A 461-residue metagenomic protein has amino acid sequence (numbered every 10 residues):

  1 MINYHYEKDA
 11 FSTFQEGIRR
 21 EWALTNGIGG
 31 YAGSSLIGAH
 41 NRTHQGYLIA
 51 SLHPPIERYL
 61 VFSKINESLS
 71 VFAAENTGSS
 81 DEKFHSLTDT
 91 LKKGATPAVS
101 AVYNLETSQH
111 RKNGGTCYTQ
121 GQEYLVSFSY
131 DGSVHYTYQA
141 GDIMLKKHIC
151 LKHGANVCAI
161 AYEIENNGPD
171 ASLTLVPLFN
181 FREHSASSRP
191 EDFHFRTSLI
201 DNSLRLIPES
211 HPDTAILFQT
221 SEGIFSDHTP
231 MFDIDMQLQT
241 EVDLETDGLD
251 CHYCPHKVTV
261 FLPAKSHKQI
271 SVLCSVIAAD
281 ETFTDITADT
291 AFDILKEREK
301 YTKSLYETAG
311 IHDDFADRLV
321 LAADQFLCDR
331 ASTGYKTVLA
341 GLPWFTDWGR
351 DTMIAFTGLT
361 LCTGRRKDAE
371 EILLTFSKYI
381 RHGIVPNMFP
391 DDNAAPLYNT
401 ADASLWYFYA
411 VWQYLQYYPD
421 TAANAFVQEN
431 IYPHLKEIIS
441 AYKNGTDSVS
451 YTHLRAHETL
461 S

Functional and structural regions predicted by a protein language model:
M1-T308, R350, L361, R365 (+3 more regions): Terminal accessory carbohydrate-recognition/targeting modules of carbohydrate-active enzymes
Y124, G132-V134, L145-K147, C158 (+5 more regions): Generic hydrophobic, aliphatic-rich segments that mediate packing or membrane embedding
Y162, D391-N393, Q428-I431: Short, glycine/charge-rich beta-strand/loop segments that flank catalytic centers and engage negatively charged groups
D235-Y253, K257-F261, S266-S271, Y301-W412: Substrate-binding groove/exosite segments of carbohydrate-active enzymes
T360-L373, L415-K436: Structural helix-adjacent loops and short alpha-helical linkers that scaffold large soluble proteins
T452-T459: Conserved small/polar residues in nucleotide/adenosyl-binding loops
